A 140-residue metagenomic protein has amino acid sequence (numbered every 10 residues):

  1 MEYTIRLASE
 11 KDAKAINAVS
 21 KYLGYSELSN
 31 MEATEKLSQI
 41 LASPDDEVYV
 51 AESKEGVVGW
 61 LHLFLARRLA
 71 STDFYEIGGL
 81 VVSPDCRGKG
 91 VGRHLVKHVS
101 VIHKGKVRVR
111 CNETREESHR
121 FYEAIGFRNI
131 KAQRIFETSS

Functional and structural regions predicted by a protein language model:
Y3, L7-K11, A18-D73, G78 (+1 more regions): Acetyl-CoA-dependent GNAT
S9-D12, S83, R115: Acidic/polar helix N-cap motif
D46, I130-I135: Short hydrophobic/aromatic beta-strand or adjacent loop that forms the aromatic wall/cage of a ligand/substrate-binding
G79-R87: A short, internal acetyl-CoA/4′-phosphopantetheine-binding micro-motif in the GNAT/acyltransferase core
C86, G90-H98: Conserved acetyl-CoA pyrophosphate-binding loop and the N-cap/start of the following alpha-helix in GNAT-like
R93, E113-A132: Conserved active-site alpha-helix within GNAT-family acetyltransferase domains
R108-H119, E137-S140: Conserved beta-strand-loop-alpha-helix junction that forms the acyl-donor binding cleft
